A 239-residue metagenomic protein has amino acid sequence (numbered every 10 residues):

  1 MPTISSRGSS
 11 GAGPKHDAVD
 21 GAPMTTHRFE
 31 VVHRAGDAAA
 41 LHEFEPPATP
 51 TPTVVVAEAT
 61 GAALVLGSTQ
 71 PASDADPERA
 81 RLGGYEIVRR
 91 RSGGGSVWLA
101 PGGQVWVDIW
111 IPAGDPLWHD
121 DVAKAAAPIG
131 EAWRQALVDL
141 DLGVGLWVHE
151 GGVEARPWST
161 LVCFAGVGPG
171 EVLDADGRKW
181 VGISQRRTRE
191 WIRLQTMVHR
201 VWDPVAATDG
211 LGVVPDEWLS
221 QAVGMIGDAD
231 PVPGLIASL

Functional and structural regions predicted by a protein language model:
P2, V19-L82, E86-R90, S96 (+3 more regions): Active-site loop/lid in soluble adenylation, ligation, and acyl-transfer enzymes
G8-G13, G21: Residue-identity detector for glycine
H16: Cationic, low-complexity basic patches in intrinsically disordered or flexible, solvent-exposed regions
P77-D121: A glycine-rich, hydrophobic loop/mini-helix early in the fold
I109-A126, L219-A229: Short histidine-centered catalytic/ligand-binding loop motif
G130-W158, R186-L239: Long, positively charged amphipathic alpha-helical accessory segments at protein N-termini or as interdomain linkers
V162-L173, G177-Q185: Aromatic/basic-lined ligand-recognition segments that form π-stacking hydrophobic pockets flanked by Lys/Arg to engage
